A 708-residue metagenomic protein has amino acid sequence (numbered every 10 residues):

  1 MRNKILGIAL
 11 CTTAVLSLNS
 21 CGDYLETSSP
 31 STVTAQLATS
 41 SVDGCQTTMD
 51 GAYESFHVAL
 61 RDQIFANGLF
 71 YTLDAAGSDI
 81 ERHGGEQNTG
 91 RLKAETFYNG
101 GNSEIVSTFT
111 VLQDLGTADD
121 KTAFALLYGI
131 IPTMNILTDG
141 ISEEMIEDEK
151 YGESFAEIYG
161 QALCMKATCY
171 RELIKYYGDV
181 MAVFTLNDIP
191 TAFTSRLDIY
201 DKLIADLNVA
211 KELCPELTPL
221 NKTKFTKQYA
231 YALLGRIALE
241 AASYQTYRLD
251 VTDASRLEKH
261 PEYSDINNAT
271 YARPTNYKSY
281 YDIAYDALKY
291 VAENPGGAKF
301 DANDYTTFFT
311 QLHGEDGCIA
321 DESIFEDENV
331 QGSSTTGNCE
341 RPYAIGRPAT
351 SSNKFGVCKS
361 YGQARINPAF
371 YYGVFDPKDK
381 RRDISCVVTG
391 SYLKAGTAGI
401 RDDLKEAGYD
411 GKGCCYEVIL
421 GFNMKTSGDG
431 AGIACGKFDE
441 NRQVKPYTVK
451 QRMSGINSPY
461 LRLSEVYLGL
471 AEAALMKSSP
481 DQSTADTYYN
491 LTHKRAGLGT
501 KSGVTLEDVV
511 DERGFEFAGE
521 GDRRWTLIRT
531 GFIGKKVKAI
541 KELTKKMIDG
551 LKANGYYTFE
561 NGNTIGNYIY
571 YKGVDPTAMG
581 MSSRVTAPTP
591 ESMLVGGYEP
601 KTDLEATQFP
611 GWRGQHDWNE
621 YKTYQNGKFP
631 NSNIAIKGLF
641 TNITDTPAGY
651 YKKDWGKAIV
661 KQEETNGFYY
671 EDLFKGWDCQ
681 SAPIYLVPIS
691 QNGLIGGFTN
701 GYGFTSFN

Functional and structural regions predicted by a protein language model:
M1-I8: Bacterial N-terminal signal peptides that target proteins for export
S17-S20: C-terminal motif of bacterial Sec signal peptides marking the signal peptidase cleavage site
G22-I105, N208-V209, Q228-Y231, R236-C415 (+10 more regions): An aromatic- and glycine-enriched ligand-binding surface/loop that stacks and positions planar moieties
S41-D50, E54-L60, I64, T89-Y177 (+6 more regions): Conserved, well-structured interaction surfaces
Y98, I105-T110, V374-R462, I695-N708: Flexible, polar/acidic helix-loop-strand segments at domain edges
I174-Y176, M181, T218, I237-L249 (+1 more regions): Short coil/turn linking the two alpha-helices of tandem helical-hairpin repeats
I204-L207, L213, D403-S454, T526 (+6 more regions): Extended glycan-interaction surfaces of carbohydrate-active proteins
P588-N708: Extended, compositionally biased alpha-helical segments that mediate assembly or anchoring
